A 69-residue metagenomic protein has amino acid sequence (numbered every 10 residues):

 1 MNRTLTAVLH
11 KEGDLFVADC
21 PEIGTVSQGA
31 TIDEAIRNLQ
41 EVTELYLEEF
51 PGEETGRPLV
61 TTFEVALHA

Functional and structural regions predicted by a protein language model:
M1-V8, D33-A69: Short, charged, surface-exposed hinge/linker loops at domain edges that act as mobile lids or interdomain connectors
R3, V8-E22: Short aromatic-glycine-(Arg/Gly/Cys) micro-motifs in beta-strand/loop hairpins
V17, V26, E64: Short aromatic/hydrophobic contact patches that present stacked aromatics for nucleic-acid/ligand binding
I23-I32: A short, exposed loop/beta-hairpin motif centered on an aromatic-Gly-Thr core
